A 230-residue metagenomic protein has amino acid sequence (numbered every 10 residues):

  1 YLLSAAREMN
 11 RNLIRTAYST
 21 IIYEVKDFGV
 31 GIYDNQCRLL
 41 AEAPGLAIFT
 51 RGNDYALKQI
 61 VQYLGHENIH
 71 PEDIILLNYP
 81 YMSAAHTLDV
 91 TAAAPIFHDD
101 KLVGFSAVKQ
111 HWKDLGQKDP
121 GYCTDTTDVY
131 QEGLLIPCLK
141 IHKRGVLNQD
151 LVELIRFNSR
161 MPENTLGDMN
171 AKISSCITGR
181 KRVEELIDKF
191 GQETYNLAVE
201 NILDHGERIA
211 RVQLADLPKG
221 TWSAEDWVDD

Functional and structural regions predicted by a protein language model:
Y1-T16, Q36-F49, K172, E184: Extended, highly charged
Y1-V25, V61, G65, L77-S83: Short, basic/aromatic recognition patches
E24-D27, L88-V90: Short, small/polar residue-rich loop motifs at catalytic or cofactor-binding pockets
K26-L77, I187-D230: Gly/Pro-rich turn-and-neighbor structural signature
S83-D89, L115-G116: Short, Lys/Arg- and Gly-enriched loop/turn segments at beta-strand edges
D89-D99, A107: A short, hydrophobic, proline-anchored segment that marks a local hinge/packing element in signaling and regulatory
L102-N158: Gly/Pro-rich active-site capping loops and adjacent beta-alpha segments that organize cofactor/substrate pockets
L135-I209: N-terminal leader/propeptide and maturation segments of large enzyme subunits in energy/redox metabolism and hydrolases
